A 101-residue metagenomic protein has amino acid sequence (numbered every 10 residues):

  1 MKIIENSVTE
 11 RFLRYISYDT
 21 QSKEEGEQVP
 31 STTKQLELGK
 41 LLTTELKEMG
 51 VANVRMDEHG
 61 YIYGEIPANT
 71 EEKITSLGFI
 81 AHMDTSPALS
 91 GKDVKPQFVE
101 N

Functional and structural regions predicted by a protein language model:
E5-T33: N-terminal capping segment at the start of a domain
Y18, H59, A81-M83: Fold-independent oxyanion-binding glycine-rich loops and adjacent beta-strand/coil segments at enzyme active sites
L38-M49: Amphipathic alpha-helical segments
A52-G60: Short, well-structured beta-strand/strand-turn elements
G64-E72: Short beta-strand-to-loop junctions in surface cap/lid or active-site-entrance loops
K73-N101: Active-site metal-coordination/substrate-binding segment of hydrolases, especially metallo-dependent peptidases
